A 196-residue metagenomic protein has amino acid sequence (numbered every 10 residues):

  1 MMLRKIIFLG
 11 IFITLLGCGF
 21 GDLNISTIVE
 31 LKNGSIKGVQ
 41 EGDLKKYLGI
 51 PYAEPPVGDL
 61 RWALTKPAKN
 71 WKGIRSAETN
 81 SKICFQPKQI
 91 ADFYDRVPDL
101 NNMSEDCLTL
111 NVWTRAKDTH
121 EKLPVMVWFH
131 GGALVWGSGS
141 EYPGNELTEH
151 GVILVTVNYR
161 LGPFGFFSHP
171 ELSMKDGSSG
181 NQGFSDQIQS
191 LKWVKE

Functional and structural regions predicted by a protein language model:
M1-K5: Positively charged n-region of N-terminal signal peptides that target proteins for export
I6-L15: Sec-dependent N-terminal signal peptides
G10, N111, L191-K192: A cross-family signal for key residues in well-ordered alpha-helices that form functional helical elements
C18-N181: Non-catalytic accessory segments of hydrolases
G177-E196: Alpha/beta-hydrolase active-site loop
